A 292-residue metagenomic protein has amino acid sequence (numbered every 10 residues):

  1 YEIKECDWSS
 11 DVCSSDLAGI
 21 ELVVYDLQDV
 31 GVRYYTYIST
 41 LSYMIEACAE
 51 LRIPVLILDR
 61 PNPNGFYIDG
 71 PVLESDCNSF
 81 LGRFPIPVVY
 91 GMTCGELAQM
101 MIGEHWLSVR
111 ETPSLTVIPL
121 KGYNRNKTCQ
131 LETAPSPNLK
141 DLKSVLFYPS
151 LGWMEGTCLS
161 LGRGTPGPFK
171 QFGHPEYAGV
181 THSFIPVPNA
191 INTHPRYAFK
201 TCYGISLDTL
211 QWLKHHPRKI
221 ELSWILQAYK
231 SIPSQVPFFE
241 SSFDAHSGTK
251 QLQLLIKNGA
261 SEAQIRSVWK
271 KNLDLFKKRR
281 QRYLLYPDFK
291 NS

Functional and structural regions predicted by a protein language model:
Y1-V12: Single conserved hydrophobic/aromatic residue that forms the stacking wall/gate of nucleotide- or nucleobase-binding
S10-G19, V32: Glycine-rich oxoanion-binding loops at beta->alpha junctions
D29-L41: Glycine/threonine-rich flexible loop motifs
E50-P54: A short helix->loop->beta-strand "cap" motif at the edges of active sites that frequently abuts
L56-N78: Glycine-rich, charge-decorated loop segments at or immediately adjacent to ligand/cofactor-binding or catalytic sites
C77-L151: Conserved anion/nucleotide-ligand pocket segment
K121-A198: Glycine-rich, aromatic-lined ligand/substrate-binding cores of catalytic and carbohydrate-binding domains
P168, F172-K270: Conserved functional hotspot residues or short segments at active or partner-binding sites across diverse domains
